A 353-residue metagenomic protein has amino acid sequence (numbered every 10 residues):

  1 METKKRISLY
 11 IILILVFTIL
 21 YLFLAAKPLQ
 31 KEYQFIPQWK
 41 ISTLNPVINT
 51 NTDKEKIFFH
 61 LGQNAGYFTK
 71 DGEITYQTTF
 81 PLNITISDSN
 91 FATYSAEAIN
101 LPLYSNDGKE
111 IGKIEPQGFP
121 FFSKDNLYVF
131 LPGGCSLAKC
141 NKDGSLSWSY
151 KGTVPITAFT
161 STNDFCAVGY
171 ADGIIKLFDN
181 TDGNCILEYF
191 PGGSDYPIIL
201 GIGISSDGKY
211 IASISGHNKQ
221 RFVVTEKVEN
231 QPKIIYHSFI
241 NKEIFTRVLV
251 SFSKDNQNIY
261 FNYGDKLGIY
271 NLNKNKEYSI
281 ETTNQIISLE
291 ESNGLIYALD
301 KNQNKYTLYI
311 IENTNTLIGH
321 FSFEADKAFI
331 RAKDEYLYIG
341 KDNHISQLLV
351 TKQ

Functional and structural regions predicted by a protein language model:
M1-I114, L137-C140: N-terminal "mature head" segments of proteins
E32-T43, D71-F80, N106-E115, G144-K151 (+4 more regions): A short beta-strand motif characteristic of beta-propeller blades
T43-D53, T78-N90, I114-N126, K151-N163 (+4 more regions): Repeated scaffold domains used in trafficking and secretory/extracellular systems, primarily beta-propellers
I57, F91, L127-Y128, C166 (+4 more regions): Hydrophobic beta-strand positions that form the internal "hydrophobic ladder" of WD40/Gbeta-like beta-propeller blades
Q63-F68, A98-Y104, G134-A138, G173-F178 (+4 more regions): Structural motif
T69-D71, S105-D107, C140-G144, D179-G183 (+4 more regions): Short loop/turn segments that connect beta-strands within beta-propeller blades
S89-G201: Non-cytosolic head/periplasmic domains of membrane-anchored proteins
E324-Q353: Blade-level signature of beta-propeller repeat domains, shared across WD40, Kelch, NHL, RCC1 and BNR/Asp-box propellers
